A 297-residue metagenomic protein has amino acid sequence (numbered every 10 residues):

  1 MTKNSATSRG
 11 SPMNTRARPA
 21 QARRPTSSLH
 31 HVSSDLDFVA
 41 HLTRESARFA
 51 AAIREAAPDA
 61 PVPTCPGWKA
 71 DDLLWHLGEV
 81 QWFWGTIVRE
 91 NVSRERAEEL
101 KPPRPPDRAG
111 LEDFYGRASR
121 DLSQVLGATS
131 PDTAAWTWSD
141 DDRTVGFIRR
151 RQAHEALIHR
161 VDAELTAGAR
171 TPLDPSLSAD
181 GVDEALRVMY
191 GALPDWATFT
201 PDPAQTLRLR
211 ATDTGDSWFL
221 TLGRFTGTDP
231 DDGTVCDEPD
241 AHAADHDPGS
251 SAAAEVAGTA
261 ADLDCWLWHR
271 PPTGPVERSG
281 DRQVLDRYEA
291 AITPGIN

Functional and structural regions predicted by a protein language model:
T2-S11, R18, R23-R24: Low-acidity, Ser/Thr- and Arg-rich intrinsically disordered low-complexity segments
R16, S27-H41, E45, E55-A56 (+5 more regions): Structured surface interface patches that mediate subunit assembly and partner/cofactor docking
T26-L36, L77-A135, T171-V182, M189: Short, helix-capping/interhelical loops that line the mouth of catalytic, cofactor-, or ligand-binding pockets
S46, L77, Q81, S119 (+2 more regions): Short amphipathic alpha-helical/adjacent loop interface patches that line ligand and macromolecule-binding sites
A51, E55, R120-Q124, A128 (+1 more regions): A generic structural signal for well-ordered alpha-helical segments enriched in polar/charged residues
W68-A70: Helix-turn-helix
